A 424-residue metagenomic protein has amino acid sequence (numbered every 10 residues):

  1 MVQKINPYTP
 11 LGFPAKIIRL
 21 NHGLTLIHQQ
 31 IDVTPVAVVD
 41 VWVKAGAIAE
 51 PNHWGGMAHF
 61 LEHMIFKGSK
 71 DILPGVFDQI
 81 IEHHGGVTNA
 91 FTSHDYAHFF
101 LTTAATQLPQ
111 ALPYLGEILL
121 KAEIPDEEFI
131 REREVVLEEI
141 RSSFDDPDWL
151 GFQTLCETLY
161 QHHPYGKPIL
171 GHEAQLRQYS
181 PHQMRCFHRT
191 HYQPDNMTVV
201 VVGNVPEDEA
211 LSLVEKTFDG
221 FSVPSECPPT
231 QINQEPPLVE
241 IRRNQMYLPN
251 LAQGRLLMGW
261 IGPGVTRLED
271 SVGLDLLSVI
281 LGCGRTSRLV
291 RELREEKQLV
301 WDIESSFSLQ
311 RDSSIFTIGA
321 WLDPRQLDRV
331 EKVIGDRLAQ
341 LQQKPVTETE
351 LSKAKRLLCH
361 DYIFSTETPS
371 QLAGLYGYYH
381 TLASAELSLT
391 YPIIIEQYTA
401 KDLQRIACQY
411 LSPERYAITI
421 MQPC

Functional and structural regions predicted by a protein language model:
M1-V36: N- or domain-start disorder-to-order transition segments that initiate the globular core
G12, P35, D95-Y96, A252 (+1 more regions): Short acidic/glycine-enriched loop/turn segments that link adjacent beta-strands
R19, V76-P229, E235, Q245-M246 (+4 more regions): Charge-rich, well-structured scaffold segments of protease-associated domains
V38-T102, I280-L299: M16/MPP (pitrilysin/insulinase) zinc-metallopeptidase core fold and M16-derived inactive scaffolds
V38-W42, R255-W260, I418-T419: Active-site-flanking beta-strand signature of metal-NTP-handling nucleotidyl enzymes and homologous cyclase-like
V43-A47, G262-G264, L322-P324: Beta-strand elements of well-folded, non-transmembrane domains
I241-R243: Flexible, small-/acidic-enriched active-site or ligand-binding loops
